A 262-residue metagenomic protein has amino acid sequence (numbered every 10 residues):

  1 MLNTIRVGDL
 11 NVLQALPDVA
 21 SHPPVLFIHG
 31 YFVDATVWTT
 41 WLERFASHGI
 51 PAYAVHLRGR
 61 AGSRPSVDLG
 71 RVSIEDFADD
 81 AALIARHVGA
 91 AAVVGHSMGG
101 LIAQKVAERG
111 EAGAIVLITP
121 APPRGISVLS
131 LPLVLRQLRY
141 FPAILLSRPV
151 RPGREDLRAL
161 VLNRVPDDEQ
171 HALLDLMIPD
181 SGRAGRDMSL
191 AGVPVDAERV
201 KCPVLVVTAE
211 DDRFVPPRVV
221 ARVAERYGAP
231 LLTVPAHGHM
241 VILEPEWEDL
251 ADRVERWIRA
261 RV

Functional and structural regions predicted by a protein language model:
G30-V33, E210: Active-site glycine-rich loops that stabilize anionic/oxyanionic intermediates across multiple enzyme folds
F32-T40, A52: Serine-hydrolase catalytic-loop signature spanning alpha/beta hydrolases and amidase-signature enzymes
R44-S66: Conserved alpha/beta-hydrolase
D76-A91: Conserved acidic catalytic loop of the alpha/beta-hydrolase fold
E111-I144, A184-A191: Flexible "cap/lid" loop of the alpha/beta hydrolase fold
V200, V206-T208, D212: Short beta-strand/loop motif that positions the catalytic acidic residue of the alpha/beta-hydrolase fold
R213-V219: Conserved alpha/beta-hydrolase "acid-adjacent" motif
P230-V262: Catalytic active-site module of serine/aspartate enzymes centered on a nucleophile-bearing elbow/loop
